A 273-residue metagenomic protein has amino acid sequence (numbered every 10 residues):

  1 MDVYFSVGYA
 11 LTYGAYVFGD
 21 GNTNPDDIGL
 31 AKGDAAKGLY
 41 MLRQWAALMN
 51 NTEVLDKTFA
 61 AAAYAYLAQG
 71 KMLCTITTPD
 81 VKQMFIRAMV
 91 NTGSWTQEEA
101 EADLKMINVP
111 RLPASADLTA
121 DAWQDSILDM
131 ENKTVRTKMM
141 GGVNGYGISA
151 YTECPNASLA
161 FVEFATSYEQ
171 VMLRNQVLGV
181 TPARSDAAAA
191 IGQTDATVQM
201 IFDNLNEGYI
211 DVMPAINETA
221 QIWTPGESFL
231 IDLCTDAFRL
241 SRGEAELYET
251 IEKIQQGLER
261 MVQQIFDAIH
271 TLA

Functional and structural regions predicted by a protein language model:
M1-A31, K37, M72: Extracytoplasmic/periplasmic solute-binding protein
V7, L39-A46, Y64, A68 (+6 more regions): Non-transmembrane alpha-helical segments in soluble domains of secreted/periplasmic/extracellular proteins
N22-K57, K105, V109-P110: Glycine-centered hinge/linker elements that transmit conformational signals in sensory and ligand-binding systems
A47, G93-T181: Extracytoplasmic/periplasmic substrate-recognition and gating elements
V54-A68: Short helix-initiation/N-cap motifs at beta->coil->alpha
Y64-A65, K82-V90, Q263: Pocket-flanking alpha-helical
L73-T78, M84-F85, G93, K105: Paired acidic/hydrophobic, glycine-rich loop segments that form the ligand-binding mouth/hinge of periplasmic-binding
S185-A189, N204-A273: Conserved C-terminal helix/tail region of periplasmic/extracytoplasmic solute-binding proteins
